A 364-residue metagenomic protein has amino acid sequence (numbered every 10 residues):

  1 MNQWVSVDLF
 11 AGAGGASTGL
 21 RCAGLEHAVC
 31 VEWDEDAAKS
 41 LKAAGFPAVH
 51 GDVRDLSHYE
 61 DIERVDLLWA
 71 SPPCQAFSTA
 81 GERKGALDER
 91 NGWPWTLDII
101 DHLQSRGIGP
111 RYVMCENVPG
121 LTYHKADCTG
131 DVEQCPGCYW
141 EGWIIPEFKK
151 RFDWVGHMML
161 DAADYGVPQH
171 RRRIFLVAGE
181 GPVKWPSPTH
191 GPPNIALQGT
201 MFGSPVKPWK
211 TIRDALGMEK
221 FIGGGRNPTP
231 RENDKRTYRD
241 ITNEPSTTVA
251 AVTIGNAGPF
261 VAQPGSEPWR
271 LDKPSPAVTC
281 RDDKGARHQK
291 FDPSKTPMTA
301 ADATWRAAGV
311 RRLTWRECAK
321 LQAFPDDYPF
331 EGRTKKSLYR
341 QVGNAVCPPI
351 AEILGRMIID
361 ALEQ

Functional and structural regions predicted by a protein language model:
L9-A13: Class I SAM-dependent methyltransferase "Motif I" SAM/SAH-binding loop
H27-A28: Short beta-strand element of Class I
V31-D34, E116-N117: Conserved acidic E/D residue at the C-terminus of a beta-strand in Rossmann-like folds
L41: Conserved SAM-binding loop
F46-D52: Conserved SAM-binding strand-loop segment of SAM-dependent methyltransferases
L56-L67, C74-D283, D292-D302: Class I S-adenosyl-L-methionine
A351: Acidic-aromatic/histidine active-site loop/patch
